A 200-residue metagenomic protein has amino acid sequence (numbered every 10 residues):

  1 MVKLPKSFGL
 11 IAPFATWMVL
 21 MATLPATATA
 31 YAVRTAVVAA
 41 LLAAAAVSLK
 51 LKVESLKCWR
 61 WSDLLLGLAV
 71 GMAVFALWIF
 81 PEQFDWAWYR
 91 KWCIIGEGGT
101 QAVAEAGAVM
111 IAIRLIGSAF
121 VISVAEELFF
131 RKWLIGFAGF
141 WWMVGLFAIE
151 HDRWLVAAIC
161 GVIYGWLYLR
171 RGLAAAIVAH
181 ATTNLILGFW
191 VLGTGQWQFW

Functional and structural regions predicted by a protein language model:
M1-F8, A26, A30, E54 (+6 more regions): Juxtamembrane/transmembrane-helix boundary motifs in multi-pass membrane proteins
L4-L49, W59-G71: Alpha-helical transmembrane segments in multi-pass membrane proteins
A15-T23, M72-F80, V144-R153, N184-W190: Aromatic-anchored segments of alpha-helical transmembrane domains
T23, L42-V53, L77-E82, L167-R171: Structural signal for the C-terminal ends of transmembrane alpha-helices and the immediately following loop
A26, A46-K50, E54, Q83-K91 (+2 more regions): Transmembrane helix-loop junctions in multipass membrane proteins, especially transporters and channels
A28-R34, W92-C93, G161-W166: Non-cytosolic membrane-interface motifs at loop->transmembrane helix junctions
L51-I122, I135: Juxtamembrane helix-loop-helix connectors linking adjacent transmembrane helices in multi-pass membrane enzymes
V103-W200: Transmembrane helix-loop-helix hairpins at the membrane interface of multi-pass integral membrane proteins
